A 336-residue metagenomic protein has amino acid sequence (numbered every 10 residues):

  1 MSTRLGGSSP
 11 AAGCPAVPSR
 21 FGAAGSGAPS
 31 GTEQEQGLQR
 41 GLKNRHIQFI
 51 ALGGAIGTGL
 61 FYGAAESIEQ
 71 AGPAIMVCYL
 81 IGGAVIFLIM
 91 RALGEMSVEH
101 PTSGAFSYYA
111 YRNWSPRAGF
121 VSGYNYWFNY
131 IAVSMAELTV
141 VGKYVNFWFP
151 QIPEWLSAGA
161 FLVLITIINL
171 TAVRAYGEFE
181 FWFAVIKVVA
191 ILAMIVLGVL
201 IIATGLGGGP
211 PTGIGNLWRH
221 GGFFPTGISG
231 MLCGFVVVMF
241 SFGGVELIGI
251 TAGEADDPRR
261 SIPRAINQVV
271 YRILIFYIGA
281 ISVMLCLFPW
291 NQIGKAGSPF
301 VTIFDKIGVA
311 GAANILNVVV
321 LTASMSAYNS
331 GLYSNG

Functional and structural regions predicted by a protein language model:
M1-G63, I68-A74, I86-R91, H100-S103 (+1 more regions): Membrane-interface "cap" regions at the ends of multi-pass membrane proteins
S2-G7, G13, V17-A23, G31-Q34 (+9 more regions): Helix-loop-helix connectors at the membrane interface of multi-pass transporters/channels
E33, G37-L38, I75-M76, P153 (+1 more regions): Helix-loop-helix junctions that connect adjacent transmembrane segments in multi-pass membrane transporters
Q39, Y62-S157, F161, I167 (+1 more regions): Extracellular loop-to-transmembrane helix junctions
K43-A51, S115-F128, S157-A160, F224-V236 (+1 more regions): Select transmembrane alpha-helical segments in multipass membrane proteins
I86, M90, I165-V173, I191-I201 (+2 more regions): Structural signal for membrane-spanning alpha-helices in multi-pass inner-membrane proteins, emphasizing helix cores
T102, N125-V140, V237, F242-A255 (+1 more regions): Membrane-helix boundary/coupling elements in multi-pass transport proteins
